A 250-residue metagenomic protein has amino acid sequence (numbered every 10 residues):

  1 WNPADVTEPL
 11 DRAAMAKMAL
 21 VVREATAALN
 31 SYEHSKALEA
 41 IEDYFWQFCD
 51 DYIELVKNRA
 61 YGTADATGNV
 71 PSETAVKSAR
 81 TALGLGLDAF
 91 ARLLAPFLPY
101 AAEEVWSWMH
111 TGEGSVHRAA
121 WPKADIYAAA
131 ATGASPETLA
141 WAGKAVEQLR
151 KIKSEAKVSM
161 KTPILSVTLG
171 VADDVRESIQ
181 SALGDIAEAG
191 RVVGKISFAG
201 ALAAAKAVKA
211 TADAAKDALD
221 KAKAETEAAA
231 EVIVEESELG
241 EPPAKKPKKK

Functional and structural regions predicted by a protein language model:
W1-K250: Feature 926 captures the class I aminoacyl-tRNA synthetase adenylation module centered on the KMSKS loop
